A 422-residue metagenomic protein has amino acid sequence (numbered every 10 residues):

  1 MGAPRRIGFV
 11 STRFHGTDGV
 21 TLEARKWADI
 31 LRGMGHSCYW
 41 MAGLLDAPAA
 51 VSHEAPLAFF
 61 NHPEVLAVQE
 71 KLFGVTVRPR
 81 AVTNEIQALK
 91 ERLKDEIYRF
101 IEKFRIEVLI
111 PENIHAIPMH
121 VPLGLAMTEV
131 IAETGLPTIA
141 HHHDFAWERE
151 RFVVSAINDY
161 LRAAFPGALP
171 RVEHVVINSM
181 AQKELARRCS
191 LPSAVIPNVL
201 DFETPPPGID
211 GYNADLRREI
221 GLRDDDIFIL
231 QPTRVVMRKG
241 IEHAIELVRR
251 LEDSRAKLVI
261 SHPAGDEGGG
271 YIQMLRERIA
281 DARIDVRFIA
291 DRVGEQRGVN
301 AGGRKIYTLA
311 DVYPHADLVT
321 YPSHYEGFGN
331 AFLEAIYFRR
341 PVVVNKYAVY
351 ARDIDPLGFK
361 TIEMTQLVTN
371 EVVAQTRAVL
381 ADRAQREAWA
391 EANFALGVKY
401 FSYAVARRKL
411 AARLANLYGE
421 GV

Functional and structural regions predicted by a protein language model:
G2-P4, I30-V108, D281, V293-Q296: A conserved catalytic-core segment of Leloir-type glycosyltransferases
S155-G211, M274: A short, active-site helix/loop in glycosyltransferases that binds the activated sugar's phosphate group
R217-R218, R223-K239, I245-V248, L258-I260: Conserved donor-binding/catalytic core segment of Leloir-type glycosyltransferases
R223, G269-D311, G358: Nucleotide-activated donor-binding/catalytic signature segment of Leloir-type glycosyltransferases, i.e., the conserved
H324: Aromatic "clamp/platform" in nucleotide-sugar-dependent glycosyltransferases that forms part of the donor/acceptor
P341-N345, T361-I362: Short hydrophobic beta-strand element within catalytic cores of glycosyltransferases and related nucleotide-activated
A351-R377: Change "using UDP/GDP/dTDP sugars" to "using nucleotide sugars
A381-A415: A charged, aromatic-enriched C-terminal amphipathic alpha-helix characteristic of glycosyltransferases across folds
